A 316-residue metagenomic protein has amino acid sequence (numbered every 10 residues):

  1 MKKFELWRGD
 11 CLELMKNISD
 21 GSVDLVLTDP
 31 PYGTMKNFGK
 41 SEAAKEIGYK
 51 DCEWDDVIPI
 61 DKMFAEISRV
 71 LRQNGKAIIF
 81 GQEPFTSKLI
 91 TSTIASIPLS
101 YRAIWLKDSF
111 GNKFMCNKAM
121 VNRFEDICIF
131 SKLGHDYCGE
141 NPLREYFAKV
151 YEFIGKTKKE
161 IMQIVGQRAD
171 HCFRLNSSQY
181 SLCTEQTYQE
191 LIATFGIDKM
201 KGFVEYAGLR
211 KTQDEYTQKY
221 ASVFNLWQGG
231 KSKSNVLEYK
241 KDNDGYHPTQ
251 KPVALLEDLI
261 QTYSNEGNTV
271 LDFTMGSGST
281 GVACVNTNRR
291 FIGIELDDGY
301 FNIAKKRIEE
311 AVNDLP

Functional and structural regions predicted by a protein language model:
M1-K3, I308-P316: Positively charged, low-complexity nucleic-acid-binding target-recognition regions
K2-G293, G299-F301: Core catalytic lobe of class I
A304-K305: Conserved SAM-binding loop
